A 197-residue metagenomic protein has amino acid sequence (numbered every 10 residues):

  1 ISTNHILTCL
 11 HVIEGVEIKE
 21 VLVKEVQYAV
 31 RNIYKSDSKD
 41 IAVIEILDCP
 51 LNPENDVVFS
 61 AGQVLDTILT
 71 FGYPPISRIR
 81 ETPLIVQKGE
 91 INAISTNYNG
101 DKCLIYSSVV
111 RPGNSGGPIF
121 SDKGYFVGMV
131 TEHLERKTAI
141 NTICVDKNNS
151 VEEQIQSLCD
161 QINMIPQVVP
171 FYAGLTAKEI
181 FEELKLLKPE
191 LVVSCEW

Functional and structural regions predicted by a protein language model:
S2, Y34-D37, P50, N92-S95 (+2 more regions): A generic structural motif
S2-I68, P74-R78, G100-D101, L187-C195: Conserved active-site neighborhood of the chymotrypsin/trypsin-like protease fold
N4, T8, V30, I44 (+7 more regions): Terminal peptide-recognition signature
N4-H5, P83, Y172: A residue-level structural signature of the nucleotidyltransferase/glycosyltransferase Rossmann-like core
L7, M129-V130: Short hydrophobic beta-strand motif reused across regulatory alpha/beta modules
K19, A42, Q87-G89, G117 (+2 more regions): Extracytoplasmic/periplasmic beta-strand context in beta-sandwich domains, especially the cupredoxin/COX2 CuA-binding
N52-C103, V109-N114, V130-C144: Flexible, gly/ser-rich surface segments that form the specificity/activation loops bordering the active-site cleft
V130-W197: C-terminal cap/linker of serine protease catalytic domains
